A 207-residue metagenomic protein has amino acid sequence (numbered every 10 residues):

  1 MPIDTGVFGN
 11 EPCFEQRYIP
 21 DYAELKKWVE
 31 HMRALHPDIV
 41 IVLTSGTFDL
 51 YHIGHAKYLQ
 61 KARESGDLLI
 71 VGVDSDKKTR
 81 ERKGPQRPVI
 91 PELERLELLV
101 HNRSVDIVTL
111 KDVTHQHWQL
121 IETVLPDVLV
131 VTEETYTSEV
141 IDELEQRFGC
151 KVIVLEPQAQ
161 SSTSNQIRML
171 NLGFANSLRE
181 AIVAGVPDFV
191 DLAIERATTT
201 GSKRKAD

Functional and structural regions predicted by a protein language model:
M1-D207: Nucleotidyltransferase catalytic core that binds NTPs
